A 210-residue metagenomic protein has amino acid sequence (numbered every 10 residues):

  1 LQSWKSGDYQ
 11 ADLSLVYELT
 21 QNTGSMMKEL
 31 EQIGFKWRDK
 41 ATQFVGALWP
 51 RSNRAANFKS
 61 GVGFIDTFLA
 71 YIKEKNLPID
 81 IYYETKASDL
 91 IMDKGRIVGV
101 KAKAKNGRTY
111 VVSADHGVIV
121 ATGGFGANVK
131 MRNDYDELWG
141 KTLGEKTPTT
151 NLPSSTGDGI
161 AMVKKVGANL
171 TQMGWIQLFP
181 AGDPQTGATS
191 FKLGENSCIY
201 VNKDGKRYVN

Functional and structural regions predicted by a protein language model:
L1: N-terminal glycine-rich dinucleotide-binding loop that anchors FAD/FMN and/or NAD(P) in oxidoreductases
G7, F44-S52, D136-G144: Gly-rich Lys/Arg/Thr-decorated short loops/hinges at beta-loop-alpha junctions or inter-strand turns that position
L15-Y110, D115, N128-M131: Conserved redox-cofactor binding core of oxidoreductases
N53-F58, T150, A188-K192: Short Gly/Pro-enriched turn/cap motifs at secondary-structure boundaries
D80, Y110, G117-I119, C198-I199 (+1 more regions): Structural motif
V98, T171, Y208-V209: Generic structural signal for well-ordered beta-strand positions
K105-T109, S113-D183, G187: Glycine-rich loop(s) and the adjacent beta-strand/alpha-helix scaffold that form part
I176-N210: FAD cofactor-binding and catalytic pocket of flavoenzymes
